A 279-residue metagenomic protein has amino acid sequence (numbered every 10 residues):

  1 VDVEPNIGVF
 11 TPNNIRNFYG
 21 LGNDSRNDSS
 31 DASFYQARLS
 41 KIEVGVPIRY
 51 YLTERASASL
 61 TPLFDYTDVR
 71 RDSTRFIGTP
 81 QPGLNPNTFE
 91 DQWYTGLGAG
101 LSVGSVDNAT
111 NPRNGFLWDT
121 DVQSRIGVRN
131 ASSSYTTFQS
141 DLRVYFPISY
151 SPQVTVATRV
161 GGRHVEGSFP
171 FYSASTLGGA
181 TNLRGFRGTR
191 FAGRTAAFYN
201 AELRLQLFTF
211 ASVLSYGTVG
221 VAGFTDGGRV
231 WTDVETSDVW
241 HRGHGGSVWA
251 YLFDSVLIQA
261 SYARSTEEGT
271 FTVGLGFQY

Functional and structural regions predicted by a protein language model:
V1-V3, E54-A58, N108-T110, S149-P152 (+2 more regions): Repeated loop/turn-to-beta-strand initiation elements of outer-membrane beta-barrel proteins
V1-W93, L257-Y279: Gram-negative/organellar outer-membrane beta-barrel architecture
V3-N13, N17-S25, L60-Y66, F116-S124 (+6 more regions): Transmembrane beta-barrel strands of outer-membrane/channel proteins
I15-D24, T61, R70-G78, P112-N114 (+5 more regions): Outer-membrane beta-barrel translocator domains and adjoining extracellular loop/strand segments of Gram-negative
I48-Y50, L97-V103, T137-I148, V160 (+2 more regions): Feature captures outer-membrane beta-barrel proteins of Gram-negative bacteria and organelles
Q81, N85-E90, Y94-V221, W231: C-terminal outer-membrane beta-barrel translocator/porin domains of Gram-negative envelope proteins and their
G193-T195, V213-V219, D238-R242, A250-D254 (+1 more regions): A structural signal for short secondary-structure junctions
F208, G227-T232, F253, S265-E267: Short Gly/Pro-enriched loop/turn and capping motifs at secondary-structure junctions
